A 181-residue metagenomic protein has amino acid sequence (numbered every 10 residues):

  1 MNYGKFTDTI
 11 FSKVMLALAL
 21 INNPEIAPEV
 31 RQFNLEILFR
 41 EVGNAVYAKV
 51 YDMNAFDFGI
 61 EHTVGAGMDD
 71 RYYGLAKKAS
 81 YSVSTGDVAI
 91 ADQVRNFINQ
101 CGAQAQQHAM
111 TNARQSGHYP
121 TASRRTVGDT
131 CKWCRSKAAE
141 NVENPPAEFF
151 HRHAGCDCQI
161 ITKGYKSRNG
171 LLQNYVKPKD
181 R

Functional and structural regions predicted by a protein language model:
M1-H153, I161-R181: Domain-core detector
